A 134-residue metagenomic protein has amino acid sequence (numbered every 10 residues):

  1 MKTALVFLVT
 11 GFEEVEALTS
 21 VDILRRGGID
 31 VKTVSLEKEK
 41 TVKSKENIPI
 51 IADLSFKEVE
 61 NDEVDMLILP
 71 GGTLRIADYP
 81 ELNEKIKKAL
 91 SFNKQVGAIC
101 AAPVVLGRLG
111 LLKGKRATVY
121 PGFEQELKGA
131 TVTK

Functional and structural regions predicted by a protein language model:
K2-L8, F12, R25-L36, A52-K134: Active-site-adjacent pocket-lining segments in enzyme domains
F12-A17, T41: Short N-terminal binding/cap micro-motifs at the start of the first secondary-structure element
L18, S35-K38: Short glycine/proline-centered loop/turn elements that form peptide/ligand docking sites
T19-S20, K85: Hydrophobic residues within alpha-helices that form the first helical element adjacent to the glycine-rich loop
T41-D53: A cross-family phosphate/adenosyl-ligand binding-site feature
